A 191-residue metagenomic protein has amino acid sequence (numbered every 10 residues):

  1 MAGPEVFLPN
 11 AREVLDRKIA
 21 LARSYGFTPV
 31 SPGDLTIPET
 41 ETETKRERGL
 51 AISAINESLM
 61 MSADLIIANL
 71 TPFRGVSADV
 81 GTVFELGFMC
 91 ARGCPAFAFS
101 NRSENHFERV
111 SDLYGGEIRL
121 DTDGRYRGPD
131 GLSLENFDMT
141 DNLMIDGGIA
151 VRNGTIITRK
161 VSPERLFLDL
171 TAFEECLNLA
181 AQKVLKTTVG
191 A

Functional and structural regions predicted by a protein language model:
M1-A191: Conserved catalytic or regulatory cores that recognize and/or transform ribose-phosphate-containing ligands
